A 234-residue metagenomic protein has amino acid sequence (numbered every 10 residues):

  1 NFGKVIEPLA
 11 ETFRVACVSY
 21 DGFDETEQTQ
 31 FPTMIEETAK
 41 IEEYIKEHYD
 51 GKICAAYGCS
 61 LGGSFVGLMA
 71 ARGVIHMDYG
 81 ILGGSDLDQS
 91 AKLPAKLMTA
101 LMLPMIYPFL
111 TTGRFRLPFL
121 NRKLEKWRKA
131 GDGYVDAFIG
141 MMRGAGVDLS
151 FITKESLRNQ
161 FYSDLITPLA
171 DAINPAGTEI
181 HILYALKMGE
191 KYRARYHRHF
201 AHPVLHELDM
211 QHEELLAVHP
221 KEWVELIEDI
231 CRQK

Functional and structural regions predicted by a protein language model:
N1-I6: The serine-hydrolase catalytic nucleophile loop
E7-P8, E179-E213, H219: Conserved loop-alpha-helix segment in the C-terminal half of the alpha/beta-hydrolase fold that carries the catalytic
A16-Y57: Active-site loop/oxyanion-hole signature of alpha/beta-hydrolase fold enzymes
G58-V66: Gly/Ala-rich beta-loop-alpha elbow adjacent to hydrolase catalytic centers
F65-M69, Y192: Hydrolases whose catalytic domains are alpha/beta-hydrolase-1, hotdog thioesterase, or metallo-beta-lactamase-like
A71, Y79-T111: Flexible "cap/lid" loop of the alpha/beta hydrolase fold
I152-R198: Conserved serine/cysteine hydrolase catalytic core
L216-C231: Post-His helix in hydrolase/transferase enzymes
